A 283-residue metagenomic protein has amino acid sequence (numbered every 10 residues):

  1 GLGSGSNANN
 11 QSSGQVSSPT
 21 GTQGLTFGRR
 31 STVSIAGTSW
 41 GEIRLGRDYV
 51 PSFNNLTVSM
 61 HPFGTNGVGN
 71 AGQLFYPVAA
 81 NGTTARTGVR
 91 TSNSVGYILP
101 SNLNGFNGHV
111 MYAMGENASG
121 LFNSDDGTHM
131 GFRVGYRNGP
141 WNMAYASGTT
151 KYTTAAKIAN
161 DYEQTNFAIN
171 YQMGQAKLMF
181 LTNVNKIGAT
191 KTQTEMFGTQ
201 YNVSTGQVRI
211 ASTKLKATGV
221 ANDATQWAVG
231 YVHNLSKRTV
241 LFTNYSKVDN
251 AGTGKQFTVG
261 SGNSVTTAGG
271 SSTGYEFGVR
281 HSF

Functional and structural regions predicted by a protein language model:
G1-G115, D126-T128, G135-N142: Outer membrane beta-barrel
G5-N9, N54-T57, N117-L121, T150-K157 (+3 more regions): Outer-membrane beta-barrel proteins
V16-P19, G82, A118-G120, T154-A155 (+2 more regions): Extracellular loop and loop/strand-boundary signature of outer-membrane beta-barrel proteins
T26-R30, R90-S92, H129, Q164 (+3 more regions): Transmembrane beta-barrel architecture of outer-membrane proteins
E42, G105-N107, P140-N142, Q175-K177 (+3 more regions): Outer-membrane beta-barrel architecture
D125-N234, Y245-S246: Detector for outer-membrane/organellar transmembrane beta-barrel domains, recognizing the amphipathic beta-strand
V229, G270-F283: Outer-membrane beta-barrel "beta-signal"
K237-E276: Predominantly the C-terminal beta-signal and adjacent terminal strand-loop region of outer-membrane beta-barrel
